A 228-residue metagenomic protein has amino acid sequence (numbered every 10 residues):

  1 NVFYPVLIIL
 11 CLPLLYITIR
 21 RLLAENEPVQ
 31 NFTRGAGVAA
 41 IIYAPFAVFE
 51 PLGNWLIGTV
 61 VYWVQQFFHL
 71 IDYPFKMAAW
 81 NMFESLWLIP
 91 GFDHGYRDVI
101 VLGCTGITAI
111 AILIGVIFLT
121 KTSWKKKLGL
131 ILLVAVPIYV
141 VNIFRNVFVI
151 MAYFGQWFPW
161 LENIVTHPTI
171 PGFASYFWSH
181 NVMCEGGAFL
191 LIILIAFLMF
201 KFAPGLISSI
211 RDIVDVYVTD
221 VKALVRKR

Functional and structural regions predicted by a protein language model:
N1-R228: Hydrophobic N-terminal alpha-helices or hydrophobic patches in metabolic proteins across all domains of life
